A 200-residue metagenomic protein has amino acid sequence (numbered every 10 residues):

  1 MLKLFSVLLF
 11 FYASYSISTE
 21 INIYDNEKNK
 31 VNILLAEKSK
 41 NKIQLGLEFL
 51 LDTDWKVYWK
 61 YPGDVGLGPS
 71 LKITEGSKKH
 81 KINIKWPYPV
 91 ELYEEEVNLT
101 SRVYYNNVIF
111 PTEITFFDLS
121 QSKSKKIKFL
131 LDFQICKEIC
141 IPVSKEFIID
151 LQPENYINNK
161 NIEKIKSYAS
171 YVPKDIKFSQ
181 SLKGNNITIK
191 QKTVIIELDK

Functional and structural regions predicted by a protein language model:
L4-A13: Sec-dependent N-terminal signal peptides
I17-K200: Extracellular/lumen-exposed scaffold segments
